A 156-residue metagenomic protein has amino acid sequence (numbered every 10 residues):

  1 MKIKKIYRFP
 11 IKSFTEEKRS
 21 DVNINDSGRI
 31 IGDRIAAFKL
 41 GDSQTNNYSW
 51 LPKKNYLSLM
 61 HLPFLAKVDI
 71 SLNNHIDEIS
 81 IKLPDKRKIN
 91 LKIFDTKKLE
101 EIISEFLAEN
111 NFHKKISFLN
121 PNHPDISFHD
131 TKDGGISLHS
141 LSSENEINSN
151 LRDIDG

Functional and structural regions predicted by a protein language model:
M1-G156: Electropositive, beta-rich accessory/interaction domains or terminal extensions that provide binding surfaces
